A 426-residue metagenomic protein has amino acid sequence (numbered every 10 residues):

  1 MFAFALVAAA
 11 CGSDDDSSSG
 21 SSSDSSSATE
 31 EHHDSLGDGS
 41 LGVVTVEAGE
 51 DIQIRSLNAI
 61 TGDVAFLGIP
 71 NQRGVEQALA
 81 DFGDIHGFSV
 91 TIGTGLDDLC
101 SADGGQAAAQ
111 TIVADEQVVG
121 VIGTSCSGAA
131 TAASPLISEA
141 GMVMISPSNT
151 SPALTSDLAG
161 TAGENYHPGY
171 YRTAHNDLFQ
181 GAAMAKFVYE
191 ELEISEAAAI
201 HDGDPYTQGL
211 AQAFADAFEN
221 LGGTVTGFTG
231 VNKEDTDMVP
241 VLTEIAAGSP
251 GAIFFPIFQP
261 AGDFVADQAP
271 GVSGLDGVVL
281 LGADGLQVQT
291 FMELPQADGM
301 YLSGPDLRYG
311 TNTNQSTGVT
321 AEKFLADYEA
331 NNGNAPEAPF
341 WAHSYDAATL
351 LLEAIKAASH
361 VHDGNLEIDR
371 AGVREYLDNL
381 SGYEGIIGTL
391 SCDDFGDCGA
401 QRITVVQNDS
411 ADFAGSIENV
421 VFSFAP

Functional and structural regions predicted by a protein language model:
M1-A3: Sec-dependent N-terminal signal peptides
V7-A10: C-terminal motif of bacterial Sec signal peptides marking the signal peptidase cleavage site
G12-P426: Extracytosolic ligand-binding ectodomains
